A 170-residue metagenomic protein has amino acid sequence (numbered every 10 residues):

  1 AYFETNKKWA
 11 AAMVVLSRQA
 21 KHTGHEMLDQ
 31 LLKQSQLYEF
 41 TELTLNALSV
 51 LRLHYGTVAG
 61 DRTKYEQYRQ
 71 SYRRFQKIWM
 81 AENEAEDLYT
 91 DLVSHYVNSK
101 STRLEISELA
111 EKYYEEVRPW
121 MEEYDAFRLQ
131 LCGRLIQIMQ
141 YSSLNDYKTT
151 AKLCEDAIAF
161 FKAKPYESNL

Functional and structural regions predicted by a protein language model:
Y2-N6, A10, H25-E26, E111 (+1 more regions): Amphipathic alpha-helical repeat elements characteristic of tetratricopeptide repeat
Y2-N6, T41, L45-N46, R52 (+3 more regions): Start-of-helix signal in alpha-solenoid helical-repeat scaffolds, especially tetratricopeptide repeats
E4, V15-Q19, T23, L32-E39 (+2 more regions): Hydrophobic/aromatic side-chain positions at a characteristic register within alpha-helices of tetratricopeptide repeats
A10-R18, S49-V58, L88-R103, L131-D146 (+1 more regions): Tandem amphipathic alpha-helical repeat scaffolds
R18-D29, G60-S71, S101-E116, L144-F160: Helix-turn-helix repeat elements of alpha-solenoid scaffolds
D29-G60, Y166-E167: Short, charge-rich amphipathic alpha-helical segments embedded in non-transmembrane helical bundles/solenoids
Q34-Y38, K77-N83, E116-R128, F160-L170: Flexible helix-coil transition and linker loops at the boundaries of alpha-helical arrays
L53, T57-D87, D91: Flexible loop and strand-edge segments within Gram-negative outer membrane beta-barrel domains
